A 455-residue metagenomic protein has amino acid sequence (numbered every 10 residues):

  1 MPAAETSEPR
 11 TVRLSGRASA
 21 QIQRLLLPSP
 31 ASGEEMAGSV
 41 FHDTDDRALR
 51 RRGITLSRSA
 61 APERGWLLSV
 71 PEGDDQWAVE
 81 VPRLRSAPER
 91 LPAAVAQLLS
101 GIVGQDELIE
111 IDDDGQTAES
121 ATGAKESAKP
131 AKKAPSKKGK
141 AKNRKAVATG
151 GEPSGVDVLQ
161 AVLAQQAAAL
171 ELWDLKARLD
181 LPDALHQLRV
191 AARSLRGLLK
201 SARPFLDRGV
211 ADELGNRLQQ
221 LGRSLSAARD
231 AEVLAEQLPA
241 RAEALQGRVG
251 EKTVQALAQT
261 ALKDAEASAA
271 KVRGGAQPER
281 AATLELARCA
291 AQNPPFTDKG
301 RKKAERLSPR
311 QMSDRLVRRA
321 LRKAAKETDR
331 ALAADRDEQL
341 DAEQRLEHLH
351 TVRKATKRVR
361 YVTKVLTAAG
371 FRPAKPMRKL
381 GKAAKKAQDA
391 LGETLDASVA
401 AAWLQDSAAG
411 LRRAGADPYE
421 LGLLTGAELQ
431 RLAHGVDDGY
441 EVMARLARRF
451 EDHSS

Functional and structural regions predicted by a protein language model:
M1-S455: Cationic, histidine-enriched alpha-helical/coil surfaces that engage anionic ligands
